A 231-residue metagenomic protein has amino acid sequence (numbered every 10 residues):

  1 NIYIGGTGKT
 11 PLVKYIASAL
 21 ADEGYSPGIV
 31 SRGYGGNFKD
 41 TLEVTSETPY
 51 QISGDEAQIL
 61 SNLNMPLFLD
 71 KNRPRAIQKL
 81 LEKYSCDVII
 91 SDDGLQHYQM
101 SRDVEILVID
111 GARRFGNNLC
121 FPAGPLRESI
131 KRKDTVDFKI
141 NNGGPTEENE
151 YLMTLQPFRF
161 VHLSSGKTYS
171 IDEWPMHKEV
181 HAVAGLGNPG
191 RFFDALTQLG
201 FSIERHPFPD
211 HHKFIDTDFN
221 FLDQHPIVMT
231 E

Functional and structural regions predicted by a protein language model:
N1-S46: Walker A (P-loop) phosphate-binding motif
Y15, A19, D92, A195: Rossmann-fold NAD(P)-dependent oxidoreductase module
Y25, Y84-C86, R102, H177 (+1 more regions): Short, high-confidence coil segments that cap the C-terminus of an alpha-helix and link into the following beta-strand
S26-V30, L107, E179-V183: Conserved beta-strand elements of the Class I
Y34-E148: Phosphate/Mg2+-binding loops and adjacent switch elements in nucleotide/diphosphate-handling enzyme cores
R114-Q224: C-terminal accessory "lid"/substrate-recognition subdomains
P226-E231: Acidic beta-strand-to-loop metal/phosphate-binding motif
